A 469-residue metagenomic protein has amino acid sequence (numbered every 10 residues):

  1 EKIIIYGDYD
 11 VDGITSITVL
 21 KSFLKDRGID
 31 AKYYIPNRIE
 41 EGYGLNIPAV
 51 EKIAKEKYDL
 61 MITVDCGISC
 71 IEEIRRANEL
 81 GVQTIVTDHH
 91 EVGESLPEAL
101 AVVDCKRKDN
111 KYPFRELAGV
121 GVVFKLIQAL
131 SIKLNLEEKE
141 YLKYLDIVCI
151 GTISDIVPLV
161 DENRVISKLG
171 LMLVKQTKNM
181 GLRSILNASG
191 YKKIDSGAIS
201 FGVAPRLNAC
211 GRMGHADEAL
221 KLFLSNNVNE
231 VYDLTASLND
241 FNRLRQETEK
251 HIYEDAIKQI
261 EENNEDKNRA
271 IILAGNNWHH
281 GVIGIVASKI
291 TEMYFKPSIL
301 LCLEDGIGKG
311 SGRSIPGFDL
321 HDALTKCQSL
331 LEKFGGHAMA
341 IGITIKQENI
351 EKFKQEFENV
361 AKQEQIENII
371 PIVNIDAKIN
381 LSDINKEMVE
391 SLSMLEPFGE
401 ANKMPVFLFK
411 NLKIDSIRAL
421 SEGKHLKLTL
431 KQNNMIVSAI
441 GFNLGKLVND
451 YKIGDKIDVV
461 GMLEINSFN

Functional and structural regions predicted by a protein language model:
E1-L60, L80, S131-Q355, N374 (+2 more regions): Hydrophobic helix-and-loop "lid/oligomerization" segment in the mid-to-C-terminal part of catalytic domains
V19, L96-L136, Y141-I153: Short alpha-helices
I62, N208, L392, G461: A residue-level signal for conserved active-site and pocket-lining positions in enzyme catalytic cores
V64-L117: Histidine/acidic-residue-rich, glycine-tolerant segments that coordinate divalent metal ions
Q328-E332, N359-I366: A common structural junction motif
I379-V437: Accessory interdomain/linker segments of ATP-dependent helicases and helicase-like nucleic-acid enzymes that mediate
N434-Y451: Beta-strand/loop nucleic-acid-binding surfaces
G454-F468: Flexible glycine-rich surface loops and low-complexity tracts that mediate binding to linear polymers
